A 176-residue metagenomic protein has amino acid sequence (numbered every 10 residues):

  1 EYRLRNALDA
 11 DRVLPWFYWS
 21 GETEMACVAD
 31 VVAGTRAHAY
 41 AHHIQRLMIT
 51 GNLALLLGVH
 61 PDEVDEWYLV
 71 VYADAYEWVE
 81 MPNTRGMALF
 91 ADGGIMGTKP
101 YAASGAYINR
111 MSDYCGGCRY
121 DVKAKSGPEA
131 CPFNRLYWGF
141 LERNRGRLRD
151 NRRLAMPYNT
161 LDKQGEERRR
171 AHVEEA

Functional and structural regions predicted by a protein language model:
E1-A176: C-terminal catalytic domain of photolyase/cryptochrome flavoproteins, centering on the FAD-binding pocket
